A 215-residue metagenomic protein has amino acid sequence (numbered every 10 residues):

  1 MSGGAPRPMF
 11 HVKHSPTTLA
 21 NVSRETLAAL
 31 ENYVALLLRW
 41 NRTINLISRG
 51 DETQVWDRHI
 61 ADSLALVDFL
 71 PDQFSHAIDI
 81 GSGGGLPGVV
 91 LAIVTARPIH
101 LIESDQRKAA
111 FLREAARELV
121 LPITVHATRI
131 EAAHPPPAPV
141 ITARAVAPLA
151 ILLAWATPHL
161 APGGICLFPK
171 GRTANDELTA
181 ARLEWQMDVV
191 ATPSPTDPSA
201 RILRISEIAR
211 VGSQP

Functional and structural regions predicted by a protein language model:
S2-I78, R107-L121: Class I SAM-dependent transferase core
T53, I130-E131, V190-S194: Short, solvent-exposed loop/turn elements at beta->coil junctions and helix N-caps that rim active or binding pockets
L64-A143, L153-A154: Conserved SAM/SAH cofactor-binding pocket of Class I
H100, T173-P215: Active-site capping/gating segments
S104, V146, P169-T173: Short strand-turn motif at the edge of the Rossmann-like AdoMet-binding core
L160-A161: Helix-to-beta-strand junctions that scaffold the AdoMet/dcAdoMet cofactor pocket in Class I SAM-dependent enzymes
G164: Glycine-centered, small-residue-biased loops immediately flanking beta-strands in adenine/cofactor-binding cores
